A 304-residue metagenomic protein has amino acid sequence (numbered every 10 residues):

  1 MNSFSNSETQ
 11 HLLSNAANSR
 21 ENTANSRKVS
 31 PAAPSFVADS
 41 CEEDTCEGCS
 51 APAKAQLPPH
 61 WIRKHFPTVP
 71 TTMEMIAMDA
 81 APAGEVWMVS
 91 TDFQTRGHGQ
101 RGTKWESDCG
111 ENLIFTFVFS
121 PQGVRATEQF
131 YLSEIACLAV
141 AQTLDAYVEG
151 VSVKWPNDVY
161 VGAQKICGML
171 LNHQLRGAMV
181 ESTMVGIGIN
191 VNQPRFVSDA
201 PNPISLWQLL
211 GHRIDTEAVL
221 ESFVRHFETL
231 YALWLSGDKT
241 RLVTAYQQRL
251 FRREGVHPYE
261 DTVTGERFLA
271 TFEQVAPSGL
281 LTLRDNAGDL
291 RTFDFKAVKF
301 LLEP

Functional and structural regions predicted by a protein language model:
M1-A146, C167, L290: N-terminal lobe of the biotin/lipoate ligase/transferase fold
N2-S14, A38, Q122-V151, V161-P304: Long, positively charged amphipathic alpha-helical accessory segments at protein N-termini or as interdomain linkers
